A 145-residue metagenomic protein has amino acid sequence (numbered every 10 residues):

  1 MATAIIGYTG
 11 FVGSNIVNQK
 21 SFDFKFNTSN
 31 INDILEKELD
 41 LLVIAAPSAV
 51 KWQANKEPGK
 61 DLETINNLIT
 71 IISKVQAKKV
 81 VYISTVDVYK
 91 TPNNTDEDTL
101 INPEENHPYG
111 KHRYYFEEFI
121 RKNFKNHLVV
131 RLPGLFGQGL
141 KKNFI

Functional and structural regions predicted by a protein language model:
M1-F22: N-terminal Rossmann NAD(P)H-binding glycine-rich loop of SDR-like oxidoreductase domains
I6, A45-A46, V80-V86, V130-L132: SDR active-site strand-loop-helix element
N18-F22, T70-S73, E118-K122: Short, well-ordered alpha-helices that flank and scaffold nucleotide-derived cofactor binding pockets
S21-N32: Conserved glycine-rich Rossmann-like NAD(P)H-binding loop of the short-chain dehydrogenase/reductase
I31-A77, V86-K90, N94: NAD(P)H-binding glycine-rich loop region in Rossmannoid oxidoreductase-like domains and their noncatalytic homologs
L62-E63, N93-V130: Catalytic helix-loop patch of NAD(P)-dependent Rossmann-fold dehydrogenases
Y82-N94, P108, L135-G139: Conserved catalytic-site region of short-chain dehydrogenase/reductase
V130-I145: Flexible, glycine-rich beta-alpha linker
